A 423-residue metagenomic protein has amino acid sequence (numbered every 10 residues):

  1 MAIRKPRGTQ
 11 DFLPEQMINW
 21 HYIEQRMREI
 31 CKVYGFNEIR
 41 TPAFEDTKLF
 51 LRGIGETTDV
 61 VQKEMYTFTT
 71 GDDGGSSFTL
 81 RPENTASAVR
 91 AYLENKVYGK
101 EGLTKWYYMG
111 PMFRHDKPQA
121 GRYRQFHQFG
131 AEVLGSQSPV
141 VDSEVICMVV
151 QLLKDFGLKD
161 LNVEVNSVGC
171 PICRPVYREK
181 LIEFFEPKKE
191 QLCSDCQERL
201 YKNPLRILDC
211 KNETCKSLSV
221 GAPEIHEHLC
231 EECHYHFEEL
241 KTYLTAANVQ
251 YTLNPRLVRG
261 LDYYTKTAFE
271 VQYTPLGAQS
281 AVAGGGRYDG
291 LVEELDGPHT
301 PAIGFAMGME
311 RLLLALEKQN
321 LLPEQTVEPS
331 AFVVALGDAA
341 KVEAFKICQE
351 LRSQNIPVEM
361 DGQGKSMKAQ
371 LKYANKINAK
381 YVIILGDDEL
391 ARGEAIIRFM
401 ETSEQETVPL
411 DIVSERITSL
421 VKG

Functional and structural regions predicted by a protein language model:
M1-G423: TRNA-recognition modules of translation machinery and tRNA-sensing kinases, especially anticodon-binding
